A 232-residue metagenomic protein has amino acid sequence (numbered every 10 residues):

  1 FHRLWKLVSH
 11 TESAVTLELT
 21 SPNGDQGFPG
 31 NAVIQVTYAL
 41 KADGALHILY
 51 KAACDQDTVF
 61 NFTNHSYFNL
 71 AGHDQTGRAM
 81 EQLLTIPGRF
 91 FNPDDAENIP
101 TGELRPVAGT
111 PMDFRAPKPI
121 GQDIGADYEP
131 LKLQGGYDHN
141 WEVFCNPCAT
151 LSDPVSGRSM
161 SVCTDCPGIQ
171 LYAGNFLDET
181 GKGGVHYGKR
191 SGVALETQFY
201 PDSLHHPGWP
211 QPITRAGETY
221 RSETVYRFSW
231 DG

Functional and structural regions predicted by a protein language model:
F1-G232: An exposed, glycine/acidic-rich loop-and-rim segment of catalytic or binding clefts
